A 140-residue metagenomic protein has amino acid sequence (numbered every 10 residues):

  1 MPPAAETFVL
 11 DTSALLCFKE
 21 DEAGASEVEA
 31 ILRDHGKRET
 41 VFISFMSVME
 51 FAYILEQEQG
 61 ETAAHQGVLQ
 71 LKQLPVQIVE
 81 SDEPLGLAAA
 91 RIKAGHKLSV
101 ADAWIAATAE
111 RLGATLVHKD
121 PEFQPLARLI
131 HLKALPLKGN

Functional and structural regions predicted by a protein language model:
M1-I43, E56-L69, N140: Short, well-structured N-terminal submotif of metal-dependent ribonuclease cores
M1-T7, A106, E110-N140: Acidic, PIN/NYN-like endoribonuclease modules and their adjacent C-terminal/linker elements
P2-P3, Q77-V117: Active-site neighborhoods of divalent-metal-dependent phosphate/nucleic-acid chemistry enzymes
D11, D102, D120: Acidic active-site catalytic centers that drive phospho-/nucleotidyl reactions and related ester hydrolyses
L15-L16, V48, F123-Q124: A generic structural signal for short hydrophobic patches within well-formed alpha-helices
K37-R38, Q73-L74, G95, L112 (+1 more regions): Structured helix-beta-strand junction loops
F42, V79, K133-L135: General small-molecule cofactor/ligand-binding pocket signal
